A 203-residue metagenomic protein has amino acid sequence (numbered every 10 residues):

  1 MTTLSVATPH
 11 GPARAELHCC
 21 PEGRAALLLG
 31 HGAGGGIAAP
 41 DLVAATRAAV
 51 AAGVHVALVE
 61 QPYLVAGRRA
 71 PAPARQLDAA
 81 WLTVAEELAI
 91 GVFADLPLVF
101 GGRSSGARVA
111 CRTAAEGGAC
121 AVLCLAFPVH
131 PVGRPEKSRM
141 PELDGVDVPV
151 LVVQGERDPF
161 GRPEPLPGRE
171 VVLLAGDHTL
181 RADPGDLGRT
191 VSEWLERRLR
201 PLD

Functional and structural regions predicted by a protein language model:
L4-L96, V109, L173: Serine-hydrolase catalytic machinery in alpha/beta-hydrolase-like enzymes
Q61-P62, C124-V132, G155-R157, G176: Active-site nucleophile loop of the alpha/beta-hydrolase fold
L64-A70, P131-R134, T179-R181: A short acidic, helix-capping loop that chelates divalent metal ions and anchors anionic groups
W81-V148: Primarily recognizes the serine-hydrolase "nucleophile elbow" in alpha/beta-hydrolase and SGNH/GDSL folds
V146-D147, V152-Q154, D158: Short beta-strand/loop motif that positions the catalytic acidic residue of the alpha/beta-hydrolase fold
P159-P165: Conserved alpha/beta-hydrolase "acid-adjacent" motif
G176-R189: Catalytic histidine-centered segment of alpha/beta-hydrolase-like enzymes
T190-L202: C-terminal alpha-helix
